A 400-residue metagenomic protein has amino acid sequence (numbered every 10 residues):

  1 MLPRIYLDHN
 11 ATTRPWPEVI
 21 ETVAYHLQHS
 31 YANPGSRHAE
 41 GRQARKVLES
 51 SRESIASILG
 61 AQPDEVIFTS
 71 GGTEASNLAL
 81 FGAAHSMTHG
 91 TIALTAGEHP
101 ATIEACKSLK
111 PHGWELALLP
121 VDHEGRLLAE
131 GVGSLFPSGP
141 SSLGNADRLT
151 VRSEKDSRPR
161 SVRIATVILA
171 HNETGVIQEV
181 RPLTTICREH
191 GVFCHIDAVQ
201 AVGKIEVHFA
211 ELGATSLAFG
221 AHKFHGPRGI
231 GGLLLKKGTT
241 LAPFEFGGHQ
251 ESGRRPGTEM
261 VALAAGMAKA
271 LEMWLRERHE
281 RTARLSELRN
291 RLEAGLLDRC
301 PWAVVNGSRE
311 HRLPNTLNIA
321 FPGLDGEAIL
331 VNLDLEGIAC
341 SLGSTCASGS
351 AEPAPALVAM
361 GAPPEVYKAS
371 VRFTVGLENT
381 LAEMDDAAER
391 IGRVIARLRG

Functional and structural regions predicted by a protein language model:
M1-G400: Pyridoxal 5′-phosphate
